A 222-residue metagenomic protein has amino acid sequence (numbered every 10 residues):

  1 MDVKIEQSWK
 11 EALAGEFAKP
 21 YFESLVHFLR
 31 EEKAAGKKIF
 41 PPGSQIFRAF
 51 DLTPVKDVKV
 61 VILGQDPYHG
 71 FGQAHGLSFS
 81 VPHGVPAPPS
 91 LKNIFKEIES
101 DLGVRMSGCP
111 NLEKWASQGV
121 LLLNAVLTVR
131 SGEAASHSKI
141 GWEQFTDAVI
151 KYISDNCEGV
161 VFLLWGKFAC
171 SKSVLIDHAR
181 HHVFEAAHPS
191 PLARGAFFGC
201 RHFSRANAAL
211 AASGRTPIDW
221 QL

Functional and structural regions predicted by a protein language model:
M1-L13: Generic N-terminal amphipathic, Lys/Arg-enriched alpha-helix
V3, G15-L164, F168-S171, I176-D177 (+4 more regions): A polyanion-binding, active-site-adjacent surface
